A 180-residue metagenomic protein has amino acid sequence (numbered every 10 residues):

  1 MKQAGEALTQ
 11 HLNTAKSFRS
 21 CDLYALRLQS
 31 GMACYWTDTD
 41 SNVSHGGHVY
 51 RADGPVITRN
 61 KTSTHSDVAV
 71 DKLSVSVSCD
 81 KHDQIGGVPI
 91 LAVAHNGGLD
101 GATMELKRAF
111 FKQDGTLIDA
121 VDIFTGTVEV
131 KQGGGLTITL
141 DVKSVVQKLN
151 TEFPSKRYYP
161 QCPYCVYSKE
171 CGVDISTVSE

Functional and structural regions predicted by a protein language model:
M1-E180: Interface-prone segments of viral and bacterial extracellular assemblies
